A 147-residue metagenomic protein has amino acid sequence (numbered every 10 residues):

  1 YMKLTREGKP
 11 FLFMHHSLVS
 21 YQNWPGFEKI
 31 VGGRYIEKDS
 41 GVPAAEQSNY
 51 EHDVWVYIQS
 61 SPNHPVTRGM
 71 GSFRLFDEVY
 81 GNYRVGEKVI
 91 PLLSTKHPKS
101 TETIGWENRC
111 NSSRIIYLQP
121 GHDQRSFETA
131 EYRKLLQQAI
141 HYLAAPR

Functional and structural regions predicted by a protein language model:
Y1-W24, S112: Short alpha-beta junction capping motif
M2, E28, T67, Q137-I140: Non-transmembrane alpha-helical segments in soluble domains of secreted/periplasmic/extracellular proteins
K3, G81-Y83, W106-N108: Short secondary-structure boundary/capping segments
L4-E7, I30, Y142-P146: Structured segments of extracytoplasmic/periplasmic soluble domains in secreted or envelope-associated proteins
E7-F11, K88-I90, S113-R114, P146-R147: Loop/turn elements at helix/coil->beta-strand transitions in domains of secreted/extracellular proteins
M14-K99: An acidic, glycine-rich "communication" segment
G26-K29, W106, Y132: Short, glycine/charged-enriched secondary-structure capping and boundary segments
K99-E102, C110-R147: Extracellular ligand-binding/catalytic regions of CAZymes and related secreted enzymes and adhesion modules
